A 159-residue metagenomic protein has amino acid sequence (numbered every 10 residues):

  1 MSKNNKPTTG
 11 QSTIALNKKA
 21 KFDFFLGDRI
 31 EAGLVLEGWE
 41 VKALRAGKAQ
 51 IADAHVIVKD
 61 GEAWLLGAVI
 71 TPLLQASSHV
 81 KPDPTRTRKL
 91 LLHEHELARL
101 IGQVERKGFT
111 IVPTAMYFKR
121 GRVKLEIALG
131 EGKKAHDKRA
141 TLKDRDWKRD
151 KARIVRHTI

Functional and structural regions predicted by a protein language model:
M1-A32, E37, K143-I159: Intrinsically disordered, Lys/Arg-rich N-terminal extensions and targeting peptides of nucleic-acid-associated proteins
R29, L34-A49, K119: Glycine/acidic-rich beta-strand-loop module
G38, V58-D60, G67, I127-E131: Flexible glycine-/small-residue-rich
K42, Q50, I57, I70-L73 (+1 more regions): Short, surface-exposed beta-strand-loop junctions and turns on beta-sheet-rich folds
A54-V58, M116: A structural signal for short hydrophobic beta-strand segments in well-ordered beta-sheet cores
D60, A68-V104: Compact, glycine-rich, soluble single-domain proteins
T85, L92-L97, G132-I159: C-terminal end-helix/capping segment
L91-A128, G132-K134: Beta-rich strand-turn-strand
